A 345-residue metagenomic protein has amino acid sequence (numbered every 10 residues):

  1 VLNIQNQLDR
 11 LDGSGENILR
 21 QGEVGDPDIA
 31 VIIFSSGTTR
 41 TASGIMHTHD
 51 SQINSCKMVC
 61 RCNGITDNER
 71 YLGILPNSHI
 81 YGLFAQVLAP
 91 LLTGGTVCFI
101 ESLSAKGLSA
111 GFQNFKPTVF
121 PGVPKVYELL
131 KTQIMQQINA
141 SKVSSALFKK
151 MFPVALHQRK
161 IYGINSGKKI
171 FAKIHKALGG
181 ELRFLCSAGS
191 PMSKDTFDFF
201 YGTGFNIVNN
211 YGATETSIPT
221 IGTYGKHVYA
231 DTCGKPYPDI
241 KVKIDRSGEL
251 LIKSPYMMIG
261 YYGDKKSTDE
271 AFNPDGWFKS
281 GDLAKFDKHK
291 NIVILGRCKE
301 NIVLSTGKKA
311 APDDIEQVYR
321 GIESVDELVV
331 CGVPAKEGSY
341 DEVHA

Functional and structural regions predicted by a protein language model:
V1-L2, G44-M46, G95-S102, V208 (+1 more regions): Short beta-strand->loop structural element characteristic of the AMP-binding/adenylate-forming
L2, D12-F34, T41, G64-R70: Conserved pre-ATP/AMP-binding loop-to-beta segment of ANL
A30-C56: Conserved AMP-binding A3 loop
I53-R70, N77-F171: Conserved AMP-binding/adenylation subdomain of ANL enzymes
T118-P121, K131-V228: Gly/Ser/Thr-rich phosphate-binding loop
P236-L304, S339: Conserved ATP-binding/catalytic segment of the ANL
G281-L283, I322-H344: C-terminal boundary motif of the adenylate-forming
